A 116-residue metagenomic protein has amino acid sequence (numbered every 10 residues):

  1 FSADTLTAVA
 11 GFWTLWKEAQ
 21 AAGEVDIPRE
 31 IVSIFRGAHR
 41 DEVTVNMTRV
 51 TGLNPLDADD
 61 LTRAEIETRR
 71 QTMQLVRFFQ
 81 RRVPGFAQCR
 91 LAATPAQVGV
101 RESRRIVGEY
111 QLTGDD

Functional and structural regions predicted by a protein language model:
F1-D116: Flavin (FAD/FMN)-binding glycine-rich loop and adjacent Rossmann-like elements that form
